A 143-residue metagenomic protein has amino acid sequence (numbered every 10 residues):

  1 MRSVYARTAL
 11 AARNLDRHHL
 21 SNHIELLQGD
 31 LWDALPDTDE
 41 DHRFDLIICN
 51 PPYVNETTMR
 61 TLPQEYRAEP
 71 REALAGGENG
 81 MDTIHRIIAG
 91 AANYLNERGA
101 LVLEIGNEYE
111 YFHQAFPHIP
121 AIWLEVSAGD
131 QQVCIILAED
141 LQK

Functional and structural regions predicted by a protein language model:
M1-R60: Conserved SAM/SAH cofactor-binding pocket of Class I
R2, E65, E69, E104: Acidic-residue sensor for enzyme active/binding pockets
L15, P51, G76-G77, I105: Glycine-rich beta-strand-to-loop/alpha-helix junction loops that act as flexible
L20, L74, L95-E97: Helix-to-beta-strand junctions that scaffold the AdoMet/dcAdoMet cofactor pocket in Class I SAM-dependent enzymes
D33, E72, E110: Glycine-centered loop/turn positions within well-structured domains that cap or flank conserved ligand/cofactor-binding
H42, Y53-D82: Mobile active-site "lid"/loop adjacent to the S-adenosyl-L-methionine
E78-D140: Conserved Class I SAM-dependent methyltransferase catalytic core
